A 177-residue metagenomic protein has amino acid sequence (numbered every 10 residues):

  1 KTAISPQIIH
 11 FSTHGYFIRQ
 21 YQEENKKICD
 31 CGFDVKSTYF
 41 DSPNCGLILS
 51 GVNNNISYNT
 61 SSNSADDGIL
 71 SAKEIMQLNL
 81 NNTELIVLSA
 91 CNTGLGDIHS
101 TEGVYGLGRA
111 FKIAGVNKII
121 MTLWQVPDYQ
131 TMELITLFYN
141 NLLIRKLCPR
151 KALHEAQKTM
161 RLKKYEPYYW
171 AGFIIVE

Functional and structural regions predicted by a protein language model:
K1-E177: Catalytic cores of enzymes
